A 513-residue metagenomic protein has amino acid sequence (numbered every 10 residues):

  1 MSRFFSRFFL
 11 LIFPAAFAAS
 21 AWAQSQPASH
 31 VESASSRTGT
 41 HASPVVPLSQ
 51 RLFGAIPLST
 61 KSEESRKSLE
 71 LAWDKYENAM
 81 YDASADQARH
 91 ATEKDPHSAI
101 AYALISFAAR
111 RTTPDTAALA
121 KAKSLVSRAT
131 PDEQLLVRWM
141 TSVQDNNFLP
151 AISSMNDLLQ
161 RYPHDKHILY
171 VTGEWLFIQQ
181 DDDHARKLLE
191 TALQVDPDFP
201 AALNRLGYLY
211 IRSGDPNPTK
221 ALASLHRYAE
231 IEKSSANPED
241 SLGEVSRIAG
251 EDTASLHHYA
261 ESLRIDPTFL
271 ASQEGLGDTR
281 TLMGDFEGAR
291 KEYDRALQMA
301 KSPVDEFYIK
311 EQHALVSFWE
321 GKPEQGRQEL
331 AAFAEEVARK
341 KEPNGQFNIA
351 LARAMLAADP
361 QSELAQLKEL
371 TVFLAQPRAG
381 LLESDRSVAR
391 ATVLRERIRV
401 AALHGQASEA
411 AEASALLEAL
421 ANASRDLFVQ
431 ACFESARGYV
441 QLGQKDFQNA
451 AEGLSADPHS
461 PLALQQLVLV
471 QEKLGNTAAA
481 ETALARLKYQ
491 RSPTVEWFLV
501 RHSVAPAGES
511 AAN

Functional and structural regions predicted by a protein language model:
K61-H90, K94, Q134-D157, R161-H167 (+2 more regions): Alpha-helical segment of the N-proximal tetratricopeptide repeat
W73, F107, M140, E174 (+8 more regions): Residue-level recognition of tetratricopeptide repeat
Y76, R110, V143, F177 (+8 more regions): Position-specific recognition of the canonical hydrophobic site in helix A of tetratricopeptide repeat
S84, D115, A151, A185 (+8 more regions): Single-residue signature of alpha-solenoid repeat helices
H90-E93, S124-S127, L159-Q160, T191-Q194 (+9 more regions): Conserved structural position within tetratricopeptide repeats
A101, I168, A202, P238 (+5 more regions): TPR alpha-solenoid repeat register
